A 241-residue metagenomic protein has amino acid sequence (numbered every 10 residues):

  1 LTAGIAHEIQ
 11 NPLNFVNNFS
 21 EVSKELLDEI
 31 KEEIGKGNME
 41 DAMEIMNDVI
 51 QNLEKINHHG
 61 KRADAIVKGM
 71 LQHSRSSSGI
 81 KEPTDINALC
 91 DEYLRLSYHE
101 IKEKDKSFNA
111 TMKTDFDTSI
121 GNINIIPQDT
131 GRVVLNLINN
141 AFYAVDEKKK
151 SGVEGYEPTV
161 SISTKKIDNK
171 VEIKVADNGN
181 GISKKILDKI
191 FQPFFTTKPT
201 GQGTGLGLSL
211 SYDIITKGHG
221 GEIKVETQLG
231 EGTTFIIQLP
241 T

Functional and structural regions predicted by a protein language model:
A3, E8-K61, V67, S77-K81 (+3 more regions): Histidine phosphotransfer helical core of two-component systems
M46-L53, I80-R95, K113: A conserved beta-strand-to-alpha-helix junction within the catalytic ATP-binding
I86, G181-K189, G203: Short helix N-cap motif at coil->helix boundaries in the Bergerat
K148, K198, V225-L229: A short beta-strand-to-loop motif within the catalytic HATPase_c
K150-I173: Short beta-strand-loop-beta element adjacent to the nucleotide/active-site pocket used for signaling
D177: Acidic ATP/Mg2+-coordinating residue in the GHKL
L187, G207-Y212: Short alpha-helical Gxxx[C/S/T] motif in the catalytic ATP-binding
L210-G220: Conserved glycine-/histidine-rich ATP-lid loop and adjacent helix of the Bergerat-fold HATPase_c
